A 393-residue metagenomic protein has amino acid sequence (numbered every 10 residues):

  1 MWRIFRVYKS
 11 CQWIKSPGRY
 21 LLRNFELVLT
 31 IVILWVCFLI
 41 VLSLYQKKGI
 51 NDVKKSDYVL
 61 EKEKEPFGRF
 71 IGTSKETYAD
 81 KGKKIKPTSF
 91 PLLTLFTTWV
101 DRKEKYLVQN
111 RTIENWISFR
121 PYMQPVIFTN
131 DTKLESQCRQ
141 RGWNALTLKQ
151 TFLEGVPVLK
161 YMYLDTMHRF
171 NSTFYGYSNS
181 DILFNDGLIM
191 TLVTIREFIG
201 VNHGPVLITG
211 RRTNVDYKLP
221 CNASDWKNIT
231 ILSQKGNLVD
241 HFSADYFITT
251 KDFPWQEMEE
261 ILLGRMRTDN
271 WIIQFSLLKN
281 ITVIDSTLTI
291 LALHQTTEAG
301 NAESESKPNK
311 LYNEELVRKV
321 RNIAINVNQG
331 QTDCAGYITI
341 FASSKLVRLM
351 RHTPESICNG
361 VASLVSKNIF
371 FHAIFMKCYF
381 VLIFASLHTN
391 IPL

Functional and structural regions predicted by a protein language model:
M1-F25: Short, low-complexity, Lys/Arg-enriched N-terminal segments of secretory-pathway carbohydrate enzymes
R23-L44, D57-E61, F67-G72, P87-T97 (+2 more regions): C-terminal catalytic/acceptor-binding lobe
T97-N110, V158: Active-site beta-to-alpha loop of glycosyltransferases that engages the nucleotide-sugar donor
K103-K105, D131-Q137, D216-K218: Short, charged/polar "capping" segments at the starts of alpha-helices and the immediately preceding loops
R111-M123: Short, acidic, metal-binding catalytic loop of nucleotide-sugar glycosyltransferases
M123-N130, I208-T209: Short, hydrophobic beta-strand segments that form beta-sheet elements in well-ordered domains
I127-S178, L183-G187: Active-site-proximal specificity loops/subdomain of glycosyltransferases
Y163, M167-H168, F174, L183-L278 (+4 more regions): Conserved catalytic core of nucleotide-sugar-dependent glycosyltransferases
